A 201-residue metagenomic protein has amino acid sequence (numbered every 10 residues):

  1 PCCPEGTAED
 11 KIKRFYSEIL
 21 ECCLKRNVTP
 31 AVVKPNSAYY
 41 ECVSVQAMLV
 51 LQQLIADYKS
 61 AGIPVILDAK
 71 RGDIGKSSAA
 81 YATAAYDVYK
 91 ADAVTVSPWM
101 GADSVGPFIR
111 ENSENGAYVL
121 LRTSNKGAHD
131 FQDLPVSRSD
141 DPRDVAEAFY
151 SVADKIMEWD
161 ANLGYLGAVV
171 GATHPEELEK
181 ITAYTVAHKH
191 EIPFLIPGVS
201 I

Functional and structural regions predicted by a protein language model:
P1-P35, Y40-Q53, S60-P64: Conserved N-terminal beta1-alpha1 strand-loop-helix module at the mouth
C2-P4, A69, D73-G171: Conserved anion-binding
R14, E18-E21, L49-S60, A80 (+5 more regions): Alpha-helical scaffolding segments of alpha/beta enzyme cores, especially the outer helices of TIM-barrel or partial
V28-P30, G62, E114-G116, L163-Y165 (+1 more regions): A general structural motif
V33, D68, V94, G198: Conserved, mostly hydrophobic/aromatic
P35-E41, K90-A93, L166, I192: Short, basic, glycine/proline-bearing loop/turn elements
K59-K70, Y165, H188-P197: Short beta-strand/loop segments at the ligand-binding rim of alpha/beta enzyme cores
T173-I201: A C-terminal functional module that forms or caps the active site or interfaces directly with catalytic machinery
